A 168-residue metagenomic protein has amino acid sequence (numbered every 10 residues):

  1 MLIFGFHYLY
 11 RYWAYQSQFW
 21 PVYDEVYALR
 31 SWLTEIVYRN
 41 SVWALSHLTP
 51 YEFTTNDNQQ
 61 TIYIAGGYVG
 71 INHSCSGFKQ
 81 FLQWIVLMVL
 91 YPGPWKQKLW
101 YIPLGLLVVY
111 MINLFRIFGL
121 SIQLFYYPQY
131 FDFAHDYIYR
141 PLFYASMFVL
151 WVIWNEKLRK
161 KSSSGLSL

Functional and structural regions predicted by a protein language model:
M1-L168: Hydrophobic N-terminal alpha-helices or hydrophobic patches in metabolic proteins across all domains of life
